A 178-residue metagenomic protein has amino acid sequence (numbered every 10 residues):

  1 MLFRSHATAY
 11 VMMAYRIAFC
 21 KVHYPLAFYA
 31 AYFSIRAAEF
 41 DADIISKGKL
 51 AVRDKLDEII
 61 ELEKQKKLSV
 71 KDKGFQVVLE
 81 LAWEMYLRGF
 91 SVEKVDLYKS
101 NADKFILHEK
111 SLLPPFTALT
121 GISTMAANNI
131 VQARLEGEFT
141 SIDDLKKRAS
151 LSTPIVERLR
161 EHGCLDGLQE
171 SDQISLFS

Functional and structural regions predicted by a protein language model:
M1-S178: Noncatalytic, beta-rich nucleic-acid-contacting surfaces in large DNA/RNA-processing enzymes
